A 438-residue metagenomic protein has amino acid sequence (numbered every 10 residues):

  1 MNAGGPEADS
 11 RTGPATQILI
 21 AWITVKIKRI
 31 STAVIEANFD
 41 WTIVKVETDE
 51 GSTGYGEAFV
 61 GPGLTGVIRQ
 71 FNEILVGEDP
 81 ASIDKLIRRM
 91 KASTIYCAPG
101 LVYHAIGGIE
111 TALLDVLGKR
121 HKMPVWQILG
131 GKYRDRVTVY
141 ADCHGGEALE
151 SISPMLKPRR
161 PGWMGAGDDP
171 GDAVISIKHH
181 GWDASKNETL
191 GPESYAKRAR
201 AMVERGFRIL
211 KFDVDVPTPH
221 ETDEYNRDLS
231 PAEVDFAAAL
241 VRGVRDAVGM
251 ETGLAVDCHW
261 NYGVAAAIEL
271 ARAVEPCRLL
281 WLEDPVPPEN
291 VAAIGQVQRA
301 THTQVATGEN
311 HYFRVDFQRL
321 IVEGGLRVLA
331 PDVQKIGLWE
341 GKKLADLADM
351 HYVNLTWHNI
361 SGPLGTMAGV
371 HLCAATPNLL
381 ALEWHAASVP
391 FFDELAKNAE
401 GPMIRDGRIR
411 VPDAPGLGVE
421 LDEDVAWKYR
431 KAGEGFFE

Functional and structural regions predicted by a protein language model:
E7, R11, Q17-I18: Charged/polar low-complexity intrinsically disordered segments
W22-Y55, F59, G66, S388-L395 (+1 more regions): Structured beta-strand/loop patches that form or line metal/cofactor-binding pockets in enzymes
V46, G66, E73, E78 (+4 more regions): Shared catalytic-loop signature of beta/alpha-barrel
E47-Q127, K132: Metal- or metallocofactor-binding catalytic centers and their adjacent structured scaffolds across diverse enzyme
G51, I109, K122, L210 (+6 more regions): Conserved, mostly hydrophobic/aromatic
R136, H144-G295, A300: Metal-dependent enolase-superfamily TIM-barrel catalytic cores that perform enediolate-based chemistry
L417-E438: Extended hydrophobic packing segments that form well-structured cores
